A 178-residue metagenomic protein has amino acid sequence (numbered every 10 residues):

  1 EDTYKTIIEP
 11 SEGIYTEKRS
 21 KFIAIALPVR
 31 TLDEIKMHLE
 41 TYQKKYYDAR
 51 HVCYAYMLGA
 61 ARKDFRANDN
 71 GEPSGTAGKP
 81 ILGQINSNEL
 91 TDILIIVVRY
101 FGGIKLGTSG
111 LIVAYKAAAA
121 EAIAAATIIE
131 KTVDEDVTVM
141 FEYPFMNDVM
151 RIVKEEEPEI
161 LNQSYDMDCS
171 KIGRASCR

Functional and structural regions predicted by a protein language model:
E1-G75, N162: C-terminal regulatory domains involved in ligand/effector binding and gene-expression control
I25, V52-Y54, D92-I96, D136-T138: Structural motif
K45, I96, V149-I152, E156: Generic non-transmembrane alpha-helical segments
A77-A125: Active-site beta-strand/loop microenvironment that shapes enzyme catalytic pockets
A125, D148, E155-N162: Polyanion-binding surfaces on beta-sheet-dominated domains and ring/shell assemblies
I128-Y143, K171: Short glycine-/aliphatic-rich beta-strand segments at the starts of folded cytosolic domains
D166-C169: N-terminal positively charged helical leader segments and presequences
A175-C177: Conserved small/polar residues in nucleotide/adenosyl-binding loops
